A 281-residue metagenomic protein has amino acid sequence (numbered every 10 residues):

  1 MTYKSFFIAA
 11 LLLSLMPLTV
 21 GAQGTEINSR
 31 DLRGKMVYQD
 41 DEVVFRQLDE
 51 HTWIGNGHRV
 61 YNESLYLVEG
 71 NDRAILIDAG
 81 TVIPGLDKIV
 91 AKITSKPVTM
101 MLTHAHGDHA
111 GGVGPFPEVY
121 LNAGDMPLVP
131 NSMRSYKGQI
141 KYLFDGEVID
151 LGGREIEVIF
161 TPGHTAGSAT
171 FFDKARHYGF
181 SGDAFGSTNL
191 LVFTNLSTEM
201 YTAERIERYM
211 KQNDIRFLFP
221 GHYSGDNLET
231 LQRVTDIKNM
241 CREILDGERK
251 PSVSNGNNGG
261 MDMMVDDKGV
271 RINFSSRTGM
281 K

Functional and structural regions predicted by a protein language model:
M1-I8: Bacterial N-terminal signal peptides that target proteins for export
A9-P17: Bacterial N-terminal signal peptides
L12, G21-M36, E204, R208-K281: Accessory terminal helices/loops
T25-E42, R46-L48, P115-A166, D173-A175 (+1 more regions): Metallo-beta-lactamase
Q39-I89, T170-D183: Conserved beta-strand hairpin/beta-sheet module of binuclear metal-dependent hydrolase folds, prominently
H58, A79-G80, T103-H106, N122-G124 (+2 more regions): Active-site-proximal beta-strand/loop segments in catalytic clefts of secreted hydrolases
A74, T81-V82, E157-F160, A166-I244: Metallo-beta-lactamase
T81-L151, E243-D246: Active-site HxH/HxHxD metal-binding segment of metal-dependent hydrolases
